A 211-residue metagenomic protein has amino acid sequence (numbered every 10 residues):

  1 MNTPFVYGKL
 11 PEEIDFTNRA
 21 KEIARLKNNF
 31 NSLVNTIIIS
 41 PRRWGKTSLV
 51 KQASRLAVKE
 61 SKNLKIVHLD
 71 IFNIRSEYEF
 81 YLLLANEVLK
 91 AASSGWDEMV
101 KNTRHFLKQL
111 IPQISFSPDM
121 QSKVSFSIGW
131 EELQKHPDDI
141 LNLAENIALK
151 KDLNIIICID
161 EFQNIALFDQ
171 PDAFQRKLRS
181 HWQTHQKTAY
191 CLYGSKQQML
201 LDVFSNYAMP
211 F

Functional and structural regions predicted by a protein language model:
M1-P41, L56-K62: A short, basic N-terminal segment
N2-P4, Y207-F211: A generic "structured core" feature
E12-T17, E132-K135, A166-Q170: Short, flexible loop segments at the rims of nucleotide/cofactor-binding pockets, characterized by
N18, L69, L192: Small/polar loops that bind or transfer phosphate-bearing groups
I23, L141-N142, Q175-R176: A short, noncatalytic alpha-helical element within ATPase nucleotide-binding/catalytic domains
N28, R55-K59, N86, S180-Q183 (+1 more regions): Short, well-ordered alpha-helices that flank and scaffold nucleotide-derived cofactor binding pockets
P41-W44, S48-I155, P171, T188: P-loop NTPase nucleotide-binding core
L149-K151, I155-C158, N164-Q170, K177-Y207: Sensor-1/coupling segment of RecA-like P-loop NTPase cores
